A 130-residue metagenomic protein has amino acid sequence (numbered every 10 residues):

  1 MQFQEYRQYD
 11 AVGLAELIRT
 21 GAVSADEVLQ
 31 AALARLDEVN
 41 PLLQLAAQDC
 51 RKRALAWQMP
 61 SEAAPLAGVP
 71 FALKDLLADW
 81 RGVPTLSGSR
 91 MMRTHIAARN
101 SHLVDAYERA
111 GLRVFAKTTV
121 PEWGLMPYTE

Functional and structural regions predicted by a protein language model:
M1-D49: An N-terminal boundary/leader segment
F3-R7, P60-V69: Flexible N-terminal pre-Rossmann segment of NAD(P)-dependent oxidoreductases
A15, S61, V104-D105: Short glycine-/small-residue-rich flexible loop motifs, especially phosphate/cofactor-binding loops
A25, A54, N100: Aromatic/hydrophobic pocket-lining residues that form the small-molecule binding cavity in soluble enzyme cores
R35, V39, P60-S61, A110: Change "in soluble alpha/beta enzymes" to "in soluble alpha/beta proteins
A47-C50, D75-L77: Short glycine-rich, polar/acidic loop-and-turn segments at beta strand-coil junctions
A54-M59, E108-L112: Long amphipathic alpha-helix in the N-terminal Rossmann-like dinucleotide-binding domain of NAD(P)-dependent
L66-E130: Short glycine/serine-rich loop/turn segments
